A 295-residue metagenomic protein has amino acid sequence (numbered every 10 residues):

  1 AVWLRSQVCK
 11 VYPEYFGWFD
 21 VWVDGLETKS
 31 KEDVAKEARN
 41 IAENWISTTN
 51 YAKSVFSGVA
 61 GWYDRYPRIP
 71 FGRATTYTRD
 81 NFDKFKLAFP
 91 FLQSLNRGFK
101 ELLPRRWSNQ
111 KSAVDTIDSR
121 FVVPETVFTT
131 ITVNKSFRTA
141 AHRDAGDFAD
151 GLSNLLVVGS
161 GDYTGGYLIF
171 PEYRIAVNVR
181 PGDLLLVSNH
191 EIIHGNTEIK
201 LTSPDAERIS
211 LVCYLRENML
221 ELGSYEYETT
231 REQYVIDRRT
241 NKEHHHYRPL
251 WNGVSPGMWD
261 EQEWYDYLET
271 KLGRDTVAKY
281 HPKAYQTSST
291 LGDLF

Functional and structural regions predicted by a protein language model:
A1-N154, V177, T197, L201-F295: Fe(II)/2-oxoglutarate oxygenase catalytic core
G151, D162-Y163, E191: Coil-to-beta-strand transition motifs
N154, V158, L185-L186: Retroviral integrase
V158-R180: A short beta-strand-loop-beta hairpin characteristic of the jelly-roll/cupin
T164-G166, H194, E221-G223: Acidic/polar loop patches that form or flank catalytic/metal-binding clefts of enzymes that bind anionic ligands
P171, V187-S188, V212-Y214: Generic beta-strand/beta-sheet core signal
V177-I193: Conserved metal-binding segment of the jelly-roll/cupin
